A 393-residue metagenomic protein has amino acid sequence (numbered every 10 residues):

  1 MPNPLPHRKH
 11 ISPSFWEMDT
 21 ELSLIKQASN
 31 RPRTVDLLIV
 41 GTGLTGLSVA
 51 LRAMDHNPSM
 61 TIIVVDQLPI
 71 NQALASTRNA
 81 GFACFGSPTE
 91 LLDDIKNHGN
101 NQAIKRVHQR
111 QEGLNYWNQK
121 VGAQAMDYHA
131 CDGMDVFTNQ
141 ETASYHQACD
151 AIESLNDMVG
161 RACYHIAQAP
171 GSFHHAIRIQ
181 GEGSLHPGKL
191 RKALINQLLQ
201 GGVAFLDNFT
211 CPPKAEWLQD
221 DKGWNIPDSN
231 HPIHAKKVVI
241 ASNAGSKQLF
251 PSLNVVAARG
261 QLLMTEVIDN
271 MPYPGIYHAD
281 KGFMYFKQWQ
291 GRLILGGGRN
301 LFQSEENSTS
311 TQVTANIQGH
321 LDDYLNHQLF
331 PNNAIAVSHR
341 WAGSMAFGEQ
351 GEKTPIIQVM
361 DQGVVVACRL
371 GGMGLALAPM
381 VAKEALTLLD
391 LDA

Functional and structural regions predicted by a protein language model:
M1-L37, D55-H56: Extreme N-terminal leader/targeting segments of oxidoreductases
N3-S12, M18-D19, T89-I95, N118-N196 (+2 more regions): Flavin (FAD/FMN) cofactor-binding and adjacent substrate-gating region of FAD-dependent oxidoreductase domains
D55-R78: Glycine-rich FAD pyrophosphate-binding loop
L74-Q109: Glycine-rich active-site loop/strand segments that organize a redox cofactor
Q168, A204-W224: A conserved short coil-to-beta-strand element within the FAD-binding core of flavoproteins
G181, P331-A393: C-terminal catalytic lobe of FAD-dependent flavoproteins
W224-Y273: Central helical "cap/lid" subdomain
M271-T354, V359-M360: Active-site lid/adjacent beta-loop-alpha segment flanking the redox-cofactor pocket in flavoenzymes
